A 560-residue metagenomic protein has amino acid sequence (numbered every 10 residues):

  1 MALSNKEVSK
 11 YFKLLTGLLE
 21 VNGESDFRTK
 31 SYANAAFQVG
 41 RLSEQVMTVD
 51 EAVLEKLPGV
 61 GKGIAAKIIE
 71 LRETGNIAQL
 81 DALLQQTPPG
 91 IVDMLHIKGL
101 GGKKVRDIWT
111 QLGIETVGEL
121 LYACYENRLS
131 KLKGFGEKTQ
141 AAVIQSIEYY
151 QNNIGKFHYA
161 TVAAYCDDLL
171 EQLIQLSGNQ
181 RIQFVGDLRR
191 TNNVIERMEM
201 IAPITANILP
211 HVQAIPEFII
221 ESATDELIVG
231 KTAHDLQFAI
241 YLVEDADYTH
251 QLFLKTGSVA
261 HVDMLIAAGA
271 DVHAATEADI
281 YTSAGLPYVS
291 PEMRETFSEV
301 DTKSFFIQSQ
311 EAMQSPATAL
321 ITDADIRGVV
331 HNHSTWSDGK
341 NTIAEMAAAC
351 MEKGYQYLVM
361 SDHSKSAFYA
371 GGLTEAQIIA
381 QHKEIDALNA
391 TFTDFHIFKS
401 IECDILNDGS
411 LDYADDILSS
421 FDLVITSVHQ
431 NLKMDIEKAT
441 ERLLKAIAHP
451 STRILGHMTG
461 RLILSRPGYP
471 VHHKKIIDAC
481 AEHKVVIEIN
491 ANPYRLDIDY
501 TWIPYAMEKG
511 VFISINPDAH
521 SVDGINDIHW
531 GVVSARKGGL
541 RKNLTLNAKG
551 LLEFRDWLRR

Functional and structural regions predicted by a protein language model:
M1-E24: Charged, compositionally biased N-terminal leader segments and the immediate start of the first structured element
K6, T16, R28-M198, A202-I228 (+8 more regions): Accessory alpha-helical DNA-binding modules that contact the DNA backbone or grooves
I182-F184, G328-N332, E402: Two-metal-ion RNase H-like nuclease active-site motif
T191-H333, I343-G354, K365-F395, N407-R560: Charged catalytic cores and adjacent phosphate/nucleic-acid-binding surfaces used for phosphate/nucleic-acid chemistry
K340: Positively charged, glycine-rich low-complexity segments
S400-C403, W530: Active-site catalytic microenvironments in core metabolic enzymes, especially phosphate/sugar-handling
